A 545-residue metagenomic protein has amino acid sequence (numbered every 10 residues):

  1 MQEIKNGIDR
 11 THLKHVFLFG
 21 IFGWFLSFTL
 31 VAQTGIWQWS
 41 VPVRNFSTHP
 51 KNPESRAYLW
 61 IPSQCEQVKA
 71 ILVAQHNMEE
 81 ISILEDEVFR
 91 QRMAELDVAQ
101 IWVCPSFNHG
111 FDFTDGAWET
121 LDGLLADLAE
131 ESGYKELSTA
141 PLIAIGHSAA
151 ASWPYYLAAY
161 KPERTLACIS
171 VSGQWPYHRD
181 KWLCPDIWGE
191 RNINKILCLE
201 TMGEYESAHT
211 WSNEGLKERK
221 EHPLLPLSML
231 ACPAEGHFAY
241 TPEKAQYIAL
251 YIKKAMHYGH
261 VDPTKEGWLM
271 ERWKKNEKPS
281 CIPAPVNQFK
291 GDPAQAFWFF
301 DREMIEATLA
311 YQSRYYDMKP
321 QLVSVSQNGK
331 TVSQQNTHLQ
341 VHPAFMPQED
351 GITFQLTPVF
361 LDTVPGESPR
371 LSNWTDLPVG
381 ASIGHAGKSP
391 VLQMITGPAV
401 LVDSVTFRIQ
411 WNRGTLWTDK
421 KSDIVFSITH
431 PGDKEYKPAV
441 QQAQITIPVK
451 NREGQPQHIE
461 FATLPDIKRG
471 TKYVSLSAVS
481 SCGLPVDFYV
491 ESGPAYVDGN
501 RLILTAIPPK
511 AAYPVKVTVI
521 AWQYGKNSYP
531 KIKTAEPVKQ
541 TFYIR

Functional and structural regions predicted by a protein language model:
V16-T29: Bacterial N-terminal signal peptides
L30-I71, L142-K161, I169, P320-T353 (+5 more regions): A domain-start/cap signature at the N-terminus of enzymes
S63-V68, D112-A149, A159-T165: Gly/Ser-rich "nucleophile elbow"/oxyanion-hole loop immediately N-terminal to the catalytic nucleophile in hydrolases
V73-N77, M202: The conserved beta1-alpha1 loop
N77-L125: Active-site machinery of serine-nucleophile hydrolases
A167-A249: The feature captures the conserved acid-bearing segment of alpha/beta-hydrolase catalytic domains
P233-D362: Alpha/beta-hydrolase-fold serine-hydrolase catalytic core, especially in secreted/extracellular enzymes
P320-R545: Solvent-exposed beta-strand/loop surfaces, strongest in extracytoplasmic domains of secreted and cell-surface proteins
